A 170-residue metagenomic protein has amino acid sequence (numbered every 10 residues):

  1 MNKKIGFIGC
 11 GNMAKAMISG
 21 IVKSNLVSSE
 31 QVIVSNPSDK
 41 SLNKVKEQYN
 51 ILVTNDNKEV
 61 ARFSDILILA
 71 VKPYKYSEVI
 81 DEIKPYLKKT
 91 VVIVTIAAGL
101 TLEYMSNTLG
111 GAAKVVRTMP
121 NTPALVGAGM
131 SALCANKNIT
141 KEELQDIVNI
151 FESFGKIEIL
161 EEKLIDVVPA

Functional and structural regions predicted by a protein language model:
M1-N55, E59, A128: NAD(P)+-binding Rossmann beta1-loop-alpha1 motif at the extreme N-terminus of oxidoreductases
N2, S29, N50-I51, T90 (+2 more regions): A generic structural signal for alpha->beta connector loops
N12, K40-S41, Y74-K75, L100 (+2 more regions): Short alpha-helical
A16, G20, S24, S35 (+5 more regions): Change "in soluble alpha/beta enzymes" to "in soluble alpha/beta proteins
A16, K44, E78-V79, Y104 (+1 more regions): Phosphate- and divalent-cation-binding pockets in alpha/beta enzyme and binding domains that engage nucleotide-derived
S35, T54-D56, T118, L160-K163: Conserved beta-strand termini and adjacent loop/short-helix elements that scaffold enzyme active sites in alpha/beta
D39, Y49, N57-L133: Rossmann-like NAD(P)(H) cofactor-binding subdomain of soluble oxidoreductases
Y104-K114, M130-V168: Internal alpha-helical scaffold of NAD(P)-dependent oxidoreductase catalytic cores
